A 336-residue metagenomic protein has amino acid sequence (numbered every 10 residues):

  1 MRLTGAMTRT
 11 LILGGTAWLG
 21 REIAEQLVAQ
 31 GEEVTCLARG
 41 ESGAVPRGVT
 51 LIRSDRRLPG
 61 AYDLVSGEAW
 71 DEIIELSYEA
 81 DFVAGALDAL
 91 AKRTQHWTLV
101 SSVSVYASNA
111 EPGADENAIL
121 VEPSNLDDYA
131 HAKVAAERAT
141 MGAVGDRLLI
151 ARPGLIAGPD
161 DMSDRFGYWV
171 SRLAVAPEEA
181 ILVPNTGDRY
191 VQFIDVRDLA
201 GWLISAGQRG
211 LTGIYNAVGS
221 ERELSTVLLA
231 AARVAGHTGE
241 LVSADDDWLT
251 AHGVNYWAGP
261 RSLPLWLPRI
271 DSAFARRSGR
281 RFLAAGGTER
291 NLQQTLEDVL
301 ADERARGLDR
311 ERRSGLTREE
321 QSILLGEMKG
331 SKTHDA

Functional and structural regions predicted by a protein language model:
T10-Q30: N-terminal Rossmann NAD(P)H-binding glycine-rich loop of SDR-like oxidoreductase domains
T16, E41-Q95, L99, V105-A107: NAD(P)H-binding glycine-rich loop region in Rossmannoid oxidoreductase-like domains and their noncatalytic homologs
E33-R39: Conserved glycine-rich Rossmann-like NAD(P)H-binding loop of the short-chain dehydrogenase/reductase
V103-D127, G142: Active-site "gating" loop of Rossmann-like NAD(P)-dependent oxidoreductase/epimerase domains
A132: Active-site helix of classical SDR
E137-D160: Conserved beta-loop-beta element that borders a ligand/cofactor-binding pocket
R172-I194: A conserved pocket-lining segment of Rossmann-fold NAD(P)-dependent short-chain dehydrogenase/reductase
W202-A273, R277-R280, E297-L300, A305-A336: Mid/C-terminal beta-alpha module of Rossmann-like enzyme folds, strongest in SDR-family dehydrogenases/epimerases
